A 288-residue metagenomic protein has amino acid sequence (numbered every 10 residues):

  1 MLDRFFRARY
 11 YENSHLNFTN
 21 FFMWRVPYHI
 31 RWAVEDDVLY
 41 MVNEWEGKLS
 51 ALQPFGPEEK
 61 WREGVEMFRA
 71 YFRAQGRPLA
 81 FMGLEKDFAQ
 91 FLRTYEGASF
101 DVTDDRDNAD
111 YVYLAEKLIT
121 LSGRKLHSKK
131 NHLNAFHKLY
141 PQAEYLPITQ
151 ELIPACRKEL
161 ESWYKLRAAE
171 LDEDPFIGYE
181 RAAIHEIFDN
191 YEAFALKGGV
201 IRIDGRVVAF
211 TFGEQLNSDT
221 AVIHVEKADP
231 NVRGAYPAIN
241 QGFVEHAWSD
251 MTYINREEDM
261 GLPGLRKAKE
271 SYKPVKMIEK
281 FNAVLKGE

Functional and structural regions predicted by a protein language model:
S14-D87, R202-P230: Conserved donor-binding loop and adjoining core beta-sheet/short helix segment in diverse acyl/aminoacyl transferases
R77-Y95, R106-D110: Short, glycine/charge-rich beta-strand/loop segments that flank catalytic centers and engage negatively charged groups
A80-F81, L146, Y253-R256: Short catalytic-loop micro-motif centered on adjacent basic/acidic residues
F88-V102, N131, M260-M277: Conserved active-site alpha-helix within GNAT-family acetyltransferase domains
E96-P175: Acyltransferase donor/substrate-recognition loop-hinge adjacent to the catalytic core
E151-R206: Short, conserved active-site entrance elements at the starts or edges of catalytic domains
L196-K286: Aromatic (often tryptophan-rich) hydrophobic motifs at membrane interfaces
